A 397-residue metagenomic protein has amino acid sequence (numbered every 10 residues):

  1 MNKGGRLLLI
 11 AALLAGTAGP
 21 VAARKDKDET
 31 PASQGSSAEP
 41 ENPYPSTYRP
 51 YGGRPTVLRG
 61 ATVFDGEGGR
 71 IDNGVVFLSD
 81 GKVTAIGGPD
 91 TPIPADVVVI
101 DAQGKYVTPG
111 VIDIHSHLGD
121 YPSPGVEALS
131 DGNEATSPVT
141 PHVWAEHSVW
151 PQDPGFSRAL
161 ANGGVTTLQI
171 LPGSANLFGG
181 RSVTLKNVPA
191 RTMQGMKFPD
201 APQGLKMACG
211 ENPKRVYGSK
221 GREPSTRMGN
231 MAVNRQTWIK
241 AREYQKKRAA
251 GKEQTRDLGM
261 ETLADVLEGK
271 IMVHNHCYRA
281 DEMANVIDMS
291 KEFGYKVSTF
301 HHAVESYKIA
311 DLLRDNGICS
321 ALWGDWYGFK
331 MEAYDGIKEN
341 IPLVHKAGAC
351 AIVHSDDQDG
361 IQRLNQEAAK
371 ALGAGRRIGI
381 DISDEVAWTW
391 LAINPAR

Functional and structural regions predicted by a protein language model:
M1-L8: Bacterial N-terminal signal peptides that target proteins for export
L8-G16: Bacterial N-terminal signal peptides
A23-G35: Cleaved targeting-peptide boundary
P40-P43, Y48-G52, V63, E67-T108 (+1 more regions): Histidine-rich, glycine-flanked metal-binding segment
T47, S123-P124, S130-T136, T140-V143 (+3 more regions): His/Asp/Glu-enriched, well-ordered alpha-helical/loop segment that forms or immediately abuts the divalent-metal
A61, V76, G81, G104 (+5 more regions): Divalent metal-coordination and catalytic microenvironments
K105-P172, N176: Metal-associated gating/positioning segment near the N- to mid-region
G155-H301: Polyanionic/metal-chelating signatures
